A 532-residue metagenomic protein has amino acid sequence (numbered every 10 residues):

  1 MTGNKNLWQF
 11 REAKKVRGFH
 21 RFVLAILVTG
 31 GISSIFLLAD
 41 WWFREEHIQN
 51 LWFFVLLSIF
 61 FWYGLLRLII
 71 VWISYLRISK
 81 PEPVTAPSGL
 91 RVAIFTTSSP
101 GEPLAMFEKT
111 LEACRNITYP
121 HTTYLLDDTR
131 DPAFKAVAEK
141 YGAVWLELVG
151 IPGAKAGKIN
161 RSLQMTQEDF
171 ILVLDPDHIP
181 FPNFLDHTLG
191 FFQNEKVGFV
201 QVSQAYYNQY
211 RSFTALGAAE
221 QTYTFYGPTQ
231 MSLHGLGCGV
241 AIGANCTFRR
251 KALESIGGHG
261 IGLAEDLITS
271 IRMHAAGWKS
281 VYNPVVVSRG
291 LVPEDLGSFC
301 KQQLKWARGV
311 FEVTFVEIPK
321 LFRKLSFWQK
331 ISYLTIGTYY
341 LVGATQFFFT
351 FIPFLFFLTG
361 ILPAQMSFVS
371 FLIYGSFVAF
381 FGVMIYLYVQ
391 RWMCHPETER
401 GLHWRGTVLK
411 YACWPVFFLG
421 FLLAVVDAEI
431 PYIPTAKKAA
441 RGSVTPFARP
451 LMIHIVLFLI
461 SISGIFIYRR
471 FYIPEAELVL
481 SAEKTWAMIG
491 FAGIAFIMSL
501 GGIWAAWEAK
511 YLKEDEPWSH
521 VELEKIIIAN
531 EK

Functional and structural regions predicted by a protein language model:
T2-E112: N-proximal low-complexity "stem/linker" segments adjacent to membrane-targeting elements
S34-W62, S74, V84-A86, Y339-P431 (+1 more regions): Membrane-embedded multi-pass helical conduit in multi-pass membrane proteins, especially envelope-biosynthetic
S74, V149-F170, P182-A264, H274-A275 (+1 more regions): Long helical/loop segments within the catalytic core of UDP-sugar-dependent glycosyltransferases, especially the large
R91-F95, T122, I268: Cell-envelope/extracellular polymer assembly enzymes that use nucleotide-activated donors
T110-H121: Short, acidic, metal-binding catalytic loop of nucleotide-sugar glycosyltransferases
D127-F134, G150-I151: A conserved acidic beta->alpha catalytic loop
I261, S270-S288: Catalytic donor-sugar/metal-binding loop of nucleotide-sugar-dependent glycosyltransferases
